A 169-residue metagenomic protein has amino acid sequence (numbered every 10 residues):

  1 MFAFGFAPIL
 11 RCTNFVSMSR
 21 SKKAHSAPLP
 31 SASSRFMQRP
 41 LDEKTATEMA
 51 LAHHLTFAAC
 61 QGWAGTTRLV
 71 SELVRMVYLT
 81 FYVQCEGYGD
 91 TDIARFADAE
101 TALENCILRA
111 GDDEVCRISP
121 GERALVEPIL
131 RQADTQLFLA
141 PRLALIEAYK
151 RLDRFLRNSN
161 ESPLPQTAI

Functional and structural regions predicted by a protein language model:
F2-Q38: Short Lys/Arg-rich cationic patches that frequently serve as NLS/NoLS or arginine-rich RNA/DNA-binding motifs
A7, R11, H54-T56, G62 (+1 more regions): Short intrinsically disordered, low-complexity segments
H25-E86: Short terminal alpha-helical segments
Q38-L41, Y88-D92, G111-C116: A ubiquitous short alpha-helical element
F57-E72, G111-E127: Short, low-complexity cationic-aromatic patches
L73-N105, T135-Y149: Extended intrinsically disordered, low-complexity coil regions enriched in Ser, Thr, Gly, Ala and often Pro
C116-I169: Amphipathic alpha-helical binding modules
